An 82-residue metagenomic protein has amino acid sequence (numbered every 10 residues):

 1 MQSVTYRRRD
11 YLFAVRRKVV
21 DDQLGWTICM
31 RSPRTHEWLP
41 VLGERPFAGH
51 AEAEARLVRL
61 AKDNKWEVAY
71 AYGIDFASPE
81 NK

Functional and structural regions predicted by a protein language model:
M1-M30, R34, A71, A77-K82: Short N-terminal "domain-start" leader segments that mark the transition from disordered tails or signal peptides into
S3, F13, G25, P40-G43 (+1 more regions): Compositionally biased amphipathic helical and low-complexity segments enriched in hydrophobic
K18, A48, A53, D63-W66 (+1 more regions): N-terminal processing/targeting junctions
C29-E54, L60: A short, exposed loop/beta-hairpin motif centered on an aromatic-Gly-Thr core
A53, V68, Y72-D75: Residue-level detector of alpha-helical recognition elements and their boundaries
V58-A71: Short arginine-rich
